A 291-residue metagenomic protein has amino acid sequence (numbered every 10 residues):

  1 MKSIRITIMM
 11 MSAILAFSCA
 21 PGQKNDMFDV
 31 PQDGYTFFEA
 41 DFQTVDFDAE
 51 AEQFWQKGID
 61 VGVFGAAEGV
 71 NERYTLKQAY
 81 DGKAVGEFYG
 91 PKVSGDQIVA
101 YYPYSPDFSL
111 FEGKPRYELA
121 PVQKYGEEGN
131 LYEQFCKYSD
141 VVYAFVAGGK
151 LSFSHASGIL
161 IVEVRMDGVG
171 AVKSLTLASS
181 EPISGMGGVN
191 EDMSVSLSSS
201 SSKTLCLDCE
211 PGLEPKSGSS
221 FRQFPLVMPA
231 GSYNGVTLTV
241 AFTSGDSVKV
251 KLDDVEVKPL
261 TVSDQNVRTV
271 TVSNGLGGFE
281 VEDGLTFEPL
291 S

Functional and structural regions predicted by a protein language model:
K2-M9, F17-S291: Sec-type signal peptide cleavage vicinity
